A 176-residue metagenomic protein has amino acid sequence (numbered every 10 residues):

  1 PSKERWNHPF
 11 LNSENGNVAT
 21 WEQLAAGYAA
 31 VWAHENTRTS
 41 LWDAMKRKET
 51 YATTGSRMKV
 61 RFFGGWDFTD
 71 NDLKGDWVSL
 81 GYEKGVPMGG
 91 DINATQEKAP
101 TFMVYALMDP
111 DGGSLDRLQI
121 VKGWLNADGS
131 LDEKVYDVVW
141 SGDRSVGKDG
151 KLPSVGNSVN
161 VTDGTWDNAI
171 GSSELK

Functional and structural regions predicted by a protein language model:
P1-K176: C-terminal functional module detector
